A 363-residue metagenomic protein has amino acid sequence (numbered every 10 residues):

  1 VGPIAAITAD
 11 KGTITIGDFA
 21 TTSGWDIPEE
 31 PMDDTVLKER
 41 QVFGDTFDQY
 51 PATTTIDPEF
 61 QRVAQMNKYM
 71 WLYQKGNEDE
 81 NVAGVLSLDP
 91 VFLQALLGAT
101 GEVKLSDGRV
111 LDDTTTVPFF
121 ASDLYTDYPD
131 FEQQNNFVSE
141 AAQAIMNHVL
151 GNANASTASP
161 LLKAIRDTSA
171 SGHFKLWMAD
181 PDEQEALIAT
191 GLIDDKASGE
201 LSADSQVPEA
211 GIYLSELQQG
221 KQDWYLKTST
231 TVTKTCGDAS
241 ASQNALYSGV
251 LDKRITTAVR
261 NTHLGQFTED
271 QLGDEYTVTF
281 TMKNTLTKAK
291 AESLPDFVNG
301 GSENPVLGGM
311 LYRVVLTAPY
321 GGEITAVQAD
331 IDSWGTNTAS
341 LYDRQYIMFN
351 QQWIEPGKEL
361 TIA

Functional and structural regions predicted by a protein language model:
V1-A363: Non-catalytic, solvent-exposed segments at the cell envelope interface
